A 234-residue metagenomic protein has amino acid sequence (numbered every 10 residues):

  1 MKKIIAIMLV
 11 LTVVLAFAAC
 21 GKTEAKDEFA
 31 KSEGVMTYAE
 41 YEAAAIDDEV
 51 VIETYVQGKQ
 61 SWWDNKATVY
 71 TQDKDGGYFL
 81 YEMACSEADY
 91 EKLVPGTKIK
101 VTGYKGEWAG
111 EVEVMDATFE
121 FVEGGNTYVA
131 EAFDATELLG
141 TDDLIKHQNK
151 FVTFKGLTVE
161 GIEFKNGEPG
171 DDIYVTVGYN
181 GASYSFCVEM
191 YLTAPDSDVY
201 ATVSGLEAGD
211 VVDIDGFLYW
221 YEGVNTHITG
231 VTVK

Functional and structural regions predicted by a protein language model:
M1-L9, G21: Positively charged n-region of N-terminal signal peptides that target proteins for export
A16-A19: C-terminal motif of bacterial Sec signal peptides marking the signal peptidase cleavage site
G21-K234: OB-fold single-stranded nucleic acid-binding module
